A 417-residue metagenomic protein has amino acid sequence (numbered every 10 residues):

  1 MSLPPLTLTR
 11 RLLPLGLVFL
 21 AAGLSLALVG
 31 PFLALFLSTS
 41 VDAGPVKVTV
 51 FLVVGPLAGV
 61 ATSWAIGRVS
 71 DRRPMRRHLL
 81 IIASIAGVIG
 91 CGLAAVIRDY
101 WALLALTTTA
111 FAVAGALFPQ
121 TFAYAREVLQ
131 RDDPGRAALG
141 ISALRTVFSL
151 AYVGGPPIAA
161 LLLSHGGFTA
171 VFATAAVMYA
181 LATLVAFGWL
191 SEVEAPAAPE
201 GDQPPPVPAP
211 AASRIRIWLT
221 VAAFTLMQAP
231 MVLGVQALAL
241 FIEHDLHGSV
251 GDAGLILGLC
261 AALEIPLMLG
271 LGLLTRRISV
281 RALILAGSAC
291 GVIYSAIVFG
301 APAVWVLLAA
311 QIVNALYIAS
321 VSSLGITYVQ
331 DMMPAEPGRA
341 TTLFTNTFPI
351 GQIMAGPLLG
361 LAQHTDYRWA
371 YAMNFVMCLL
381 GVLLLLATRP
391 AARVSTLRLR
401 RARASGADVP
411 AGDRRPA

Functional and structural regions predicted by a protein language model:
L3-P56, A223, M231-I242: Helix-loop boundary and gating motifs at the non-cytosolic
L20, W101-F118, T225, V306-S320: Hydrophobic core of transmembrane alpha-helices in multi-pass small-molecule transporters, especially MFS/SLC-type
L37-S38, V69-D71, L161-H165, I242-E243 (+2 more regions): Interfacial helix-cap and linker-helix signal at transmembrane-aqueous boundaries of multi-pass secondary transporters
A61-M75, L163, L267-V280, Q363: Helix-to-loop junctions at the C-terminal end of transmembrane segments in multipass secondary transporters
H78-G92, A173-A176, A282-I297, F375: Structural signature of the two symmetry-related core transmembrane helices
G115-R131, S320-M333: Intracellular juxtamembrane helix-capping segments at the cytosolic ends of symmetry-related transmembrane helices
R281-G325: C-terminal transmembrane helical hairpin of 12-TM major facilitator-type secondary transporters
A335-T365: A late C-terminal transmembrane helix in Major Facilitator Superfamily
